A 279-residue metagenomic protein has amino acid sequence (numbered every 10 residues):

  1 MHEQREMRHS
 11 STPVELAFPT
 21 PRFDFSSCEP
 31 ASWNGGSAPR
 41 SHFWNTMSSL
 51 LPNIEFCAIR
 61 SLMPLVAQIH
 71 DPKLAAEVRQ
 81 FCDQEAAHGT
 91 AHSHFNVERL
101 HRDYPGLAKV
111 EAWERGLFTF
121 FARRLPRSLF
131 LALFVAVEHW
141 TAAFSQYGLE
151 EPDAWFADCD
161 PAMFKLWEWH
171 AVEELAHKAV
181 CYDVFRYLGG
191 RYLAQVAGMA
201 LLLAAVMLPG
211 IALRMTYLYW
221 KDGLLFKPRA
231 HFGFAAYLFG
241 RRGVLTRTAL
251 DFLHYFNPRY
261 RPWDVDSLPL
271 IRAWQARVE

Functional and structural regions predicted by a protein language model:
H2-E279: Non-heme di-metal
